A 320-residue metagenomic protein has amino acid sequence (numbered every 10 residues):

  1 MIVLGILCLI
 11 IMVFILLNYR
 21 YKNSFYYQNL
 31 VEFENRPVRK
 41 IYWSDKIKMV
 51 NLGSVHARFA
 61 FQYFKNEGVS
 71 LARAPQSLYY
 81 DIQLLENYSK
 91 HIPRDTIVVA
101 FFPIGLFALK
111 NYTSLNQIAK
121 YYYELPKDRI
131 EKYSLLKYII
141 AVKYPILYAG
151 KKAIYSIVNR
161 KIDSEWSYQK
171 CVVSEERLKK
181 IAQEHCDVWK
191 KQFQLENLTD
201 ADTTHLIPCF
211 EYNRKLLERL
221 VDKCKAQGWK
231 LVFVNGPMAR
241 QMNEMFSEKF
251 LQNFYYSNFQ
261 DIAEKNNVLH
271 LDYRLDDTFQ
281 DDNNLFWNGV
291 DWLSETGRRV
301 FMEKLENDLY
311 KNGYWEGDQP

Functional and structural regions predicted by a protein language model:
M1-L9: N-terminal Sec-pathway targeting helices
M12-Y88: Membrane/wall-proximal cationic-aromatic binding patches
H56-K137: Membrane-embedded segments
L106-T113, M242-E244, Q280-N283: Extracytoplasmic/secreted cell-surface and envelope-processing proteins
L115-Q227, G317-P320: Secreted/periplasmic serine-hydrolase-like ester/acetyl group-modifying domain
V221-S247: Active-site segments of SGNH/GDSL-like serine hydrolases that catalyze O-acetyl group transfer/hydrolysis on lipids
R240-Y273: Substrate-gating cap/lid alpha-helix
F286-P320: Histidine-centered active-site loop/cap adjacent to the catalytic His in serine esterases/O-acetyl transfer systems
